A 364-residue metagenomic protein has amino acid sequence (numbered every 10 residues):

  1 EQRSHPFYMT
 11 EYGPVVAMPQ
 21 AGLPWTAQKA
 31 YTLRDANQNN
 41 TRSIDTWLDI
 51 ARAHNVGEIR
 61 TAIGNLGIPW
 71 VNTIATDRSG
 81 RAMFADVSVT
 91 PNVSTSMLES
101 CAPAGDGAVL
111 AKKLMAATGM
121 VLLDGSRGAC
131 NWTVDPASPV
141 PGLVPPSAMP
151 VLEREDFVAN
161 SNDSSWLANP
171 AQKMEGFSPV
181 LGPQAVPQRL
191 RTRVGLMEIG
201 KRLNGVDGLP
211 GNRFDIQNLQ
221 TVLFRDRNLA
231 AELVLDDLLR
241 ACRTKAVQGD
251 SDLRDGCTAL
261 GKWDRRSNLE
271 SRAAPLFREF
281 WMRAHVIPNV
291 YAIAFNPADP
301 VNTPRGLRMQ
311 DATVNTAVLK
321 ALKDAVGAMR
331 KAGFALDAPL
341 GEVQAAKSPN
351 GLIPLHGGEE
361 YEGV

Functional and structural regions predicted by a protein language model:
E1-L253: Mature extracytoplasmic enzyme cores
Q2-S4, H285, V290-Y291, P339 (+1 more regions): Covalent nucleotidyltransferase
L98-C101, K112-L114, S271-T303: Extended amphipathic alpha-helical segments with heptad-repeat/coiled-coil character used for oligomerization, fusion
P170, M174, S251, G261 (+1 more regions): Zn2+-dependent metallopeptidase catalytic domains
G195, L260, V364: Hydrophobic, well-ordered secondary-structure elements that form the walls of internal hydrophobic environments
L203-N204, L340-V364: Extended, compositionally biased alpha-helical segments that mediate assembly or anchoring
L235, L253-D264, L322: Short amphipathic alpha-helical coiled-coil/interface segments
N296-L319, K323-V326, R330-G333: Non-transmembrane, aqueous-exposed alpha-helical and coiled segments at domain scale
